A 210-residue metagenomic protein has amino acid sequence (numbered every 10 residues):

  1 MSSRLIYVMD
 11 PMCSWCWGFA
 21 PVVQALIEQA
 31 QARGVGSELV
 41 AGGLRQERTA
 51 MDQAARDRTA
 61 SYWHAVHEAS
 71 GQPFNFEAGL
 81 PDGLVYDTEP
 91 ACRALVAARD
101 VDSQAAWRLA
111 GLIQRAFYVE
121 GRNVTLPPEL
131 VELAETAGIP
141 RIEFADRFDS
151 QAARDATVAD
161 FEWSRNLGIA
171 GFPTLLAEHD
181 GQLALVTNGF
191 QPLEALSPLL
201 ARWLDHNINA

Functional and structural regions predicted by a protein language model:
M1, M9-P11, R56-D57, E68 (+3 more regions): Generic detection of intrinsically disordered/low-complexity segments and helix-coil linkers/edges
M1-I6, V35: Extreme N-terminal starter segment of soluble prokaryotic enzymes
V8, F19-A30, L112-A210: C-terminal cap of thioredoxin/glutaredoxin-like
C13-C16: Short cysteine clusters
G18-A116, E120, L126: Structural alpha/beta surface segment adjacent to cysteine/selenocysteine redox centers across thiol/disulfide enzymes
